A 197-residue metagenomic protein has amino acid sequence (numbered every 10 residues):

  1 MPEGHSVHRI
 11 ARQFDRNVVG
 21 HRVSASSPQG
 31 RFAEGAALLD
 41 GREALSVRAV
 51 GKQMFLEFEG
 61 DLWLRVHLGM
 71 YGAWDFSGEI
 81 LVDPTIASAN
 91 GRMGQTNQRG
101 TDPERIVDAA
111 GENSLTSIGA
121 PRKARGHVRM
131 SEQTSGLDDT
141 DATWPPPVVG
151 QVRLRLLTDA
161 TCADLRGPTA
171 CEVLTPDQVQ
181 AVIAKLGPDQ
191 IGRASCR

Functional and structural regions predicted by a protein language model:
M1-R197: Structured catalytic/nucleic-acid-binding cores of DNA maintenance enzymes
